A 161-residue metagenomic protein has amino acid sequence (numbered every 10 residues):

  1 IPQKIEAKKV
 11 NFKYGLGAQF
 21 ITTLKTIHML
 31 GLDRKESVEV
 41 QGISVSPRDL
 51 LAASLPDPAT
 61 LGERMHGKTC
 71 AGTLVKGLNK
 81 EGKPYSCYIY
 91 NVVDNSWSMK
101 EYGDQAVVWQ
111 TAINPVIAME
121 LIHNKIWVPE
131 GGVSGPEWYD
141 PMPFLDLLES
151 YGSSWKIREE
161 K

Functional and structural regions predicted by a protein language model:
I1-K161: C-terminal catalytic/substrate-binding lobe primarily of soluble NAD(P)-dependent oxidoreductases
